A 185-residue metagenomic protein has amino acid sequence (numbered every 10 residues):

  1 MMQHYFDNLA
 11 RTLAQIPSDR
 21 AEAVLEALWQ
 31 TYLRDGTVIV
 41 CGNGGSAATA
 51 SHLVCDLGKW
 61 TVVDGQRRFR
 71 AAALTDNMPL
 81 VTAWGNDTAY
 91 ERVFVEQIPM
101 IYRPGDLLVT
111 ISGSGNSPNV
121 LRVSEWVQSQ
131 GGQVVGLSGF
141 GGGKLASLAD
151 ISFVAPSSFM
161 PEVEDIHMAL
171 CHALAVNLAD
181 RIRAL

Functional and structural regions predicted by a protein language model:
M1-I16: Generic N-terminal amphipathic, Lys/Arg-enriched alpha-helix
M2, A21-V24, A50: Hydrophobic packing residues in well-ordered alpha-helices of helical domains and bundles
T12, R34-D35, P104, L148: Structured helix-beta-strand junction loops
I16-R34: A short, well-structured juxtamembrane/interface segment
R34-G44, L108-T110: Short glycine-rich or small-residue beta-strand-to-loop segments that form or flank ligand, phosphate, metal/Fe-S
S46, S51-A184: Glycine-rich phosphate-binding loops that contact phosphosugars or nucleotide phosphates
